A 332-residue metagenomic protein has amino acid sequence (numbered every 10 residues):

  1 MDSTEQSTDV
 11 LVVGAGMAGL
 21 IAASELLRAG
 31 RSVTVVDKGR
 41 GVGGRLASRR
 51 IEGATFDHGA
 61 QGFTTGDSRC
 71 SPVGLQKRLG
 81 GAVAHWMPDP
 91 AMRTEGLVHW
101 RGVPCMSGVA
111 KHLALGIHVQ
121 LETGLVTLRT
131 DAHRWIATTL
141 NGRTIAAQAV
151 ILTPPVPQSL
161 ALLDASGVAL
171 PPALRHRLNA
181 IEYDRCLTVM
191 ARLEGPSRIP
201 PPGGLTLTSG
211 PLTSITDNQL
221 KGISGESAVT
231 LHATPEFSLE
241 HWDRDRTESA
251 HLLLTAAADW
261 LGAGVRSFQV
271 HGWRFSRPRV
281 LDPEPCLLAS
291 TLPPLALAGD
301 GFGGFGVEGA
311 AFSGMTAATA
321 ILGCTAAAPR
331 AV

Functional and structural regions predicted by a protein language model:
Q6-T8, L140-A149: Core beta-strand elements of the Rossmann-like FAD/NAD(P) dinucleotide-binding domain in flavoenzyme oxidoreductases
T8-V35, A318, L322: N-terminal Rossmann-like FAD-binding beta1-loop-alpha1 element of flavoenzymes
L27-I51: Glycine-rich FAD pyrophosphate-binding loop
G43, Q148-P202, A263: Central helical "cap/lid" subdomain
G62-R69, M87, A91-H112, D243-L252: Short beta-strand to alpha-helix junction loop
L121-W135: A conserved short coil-to-beta-strand element within the FAD-binding core of flavoproteins
M190-H241, E248, L252-L261: Active-site substrate-recognition segment that forms the wall of the catalytic cavity or substrate channel
H251, T255-P293: Flavin (FAD/FMN) cofactor-binding core of flavoprotein oxidoreductases
